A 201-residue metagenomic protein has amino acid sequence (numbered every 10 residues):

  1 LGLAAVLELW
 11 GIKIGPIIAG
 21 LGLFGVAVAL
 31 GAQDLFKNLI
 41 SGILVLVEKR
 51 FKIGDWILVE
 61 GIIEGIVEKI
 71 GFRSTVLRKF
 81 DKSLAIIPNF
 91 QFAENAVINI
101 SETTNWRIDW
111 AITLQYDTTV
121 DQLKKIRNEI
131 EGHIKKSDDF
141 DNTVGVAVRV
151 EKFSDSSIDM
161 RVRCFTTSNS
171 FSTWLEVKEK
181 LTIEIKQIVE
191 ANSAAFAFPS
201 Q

Functional and structural regions predicted by a protein language model:
L1-Q33, I40, L44: Hydrophobic alpha-helical transmembrane segments and their immediate juxtamembrane helical boundaries in integral
E8, L44-N142: Soluble accessory domains appended to multi-pass membrane transport proteins
G22, I62-G65, K152: Transmembrane helix-bundle signature of multi-pass membrane transporters/permeases
A27, D34-L35, G65, E190: Short alpha-helix boundary/capping motifs
I98-I100, W106-D109, Y116-Q201: Solvent-exposed, non-transmembrane regulatory segments of membrane-associated proteins
